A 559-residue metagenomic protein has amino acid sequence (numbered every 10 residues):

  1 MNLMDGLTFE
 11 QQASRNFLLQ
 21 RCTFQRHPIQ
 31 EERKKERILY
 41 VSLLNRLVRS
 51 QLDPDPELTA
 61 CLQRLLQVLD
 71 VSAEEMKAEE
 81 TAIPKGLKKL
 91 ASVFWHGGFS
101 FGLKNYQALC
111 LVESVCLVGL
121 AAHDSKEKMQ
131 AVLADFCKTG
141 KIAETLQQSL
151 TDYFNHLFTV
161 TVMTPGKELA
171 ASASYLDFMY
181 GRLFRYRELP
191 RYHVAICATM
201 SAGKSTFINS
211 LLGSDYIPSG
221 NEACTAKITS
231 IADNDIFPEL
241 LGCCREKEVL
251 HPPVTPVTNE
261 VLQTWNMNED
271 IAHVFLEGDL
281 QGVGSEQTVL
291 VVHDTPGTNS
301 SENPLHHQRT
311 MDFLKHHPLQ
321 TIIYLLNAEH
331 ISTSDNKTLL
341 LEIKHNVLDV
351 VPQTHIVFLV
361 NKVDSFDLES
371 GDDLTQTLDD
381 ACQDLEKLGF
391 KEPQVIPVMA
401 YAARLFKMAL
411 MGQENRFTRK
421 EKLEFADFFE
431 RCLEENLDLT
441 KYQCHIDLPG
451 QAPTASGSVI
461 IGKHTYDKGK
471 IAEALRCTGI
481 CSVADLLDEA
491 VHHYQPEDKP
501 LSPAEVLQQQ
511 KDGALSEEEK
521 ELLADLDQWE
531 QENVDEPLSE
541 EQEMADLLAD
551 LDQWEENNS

Functional and structural regions predicted by a protein language model:
N2-S201, S214-Q281, N346, G371 (+7 more regions): N-terminal low-complexity/disordered regulatory or targeting extensions
L7-R15, D177-L437, G457, K468 (+1 more regions): Globular "head" domains of long coiled-coil molecular machines
L410-S559: P-loop NTP-binding site
